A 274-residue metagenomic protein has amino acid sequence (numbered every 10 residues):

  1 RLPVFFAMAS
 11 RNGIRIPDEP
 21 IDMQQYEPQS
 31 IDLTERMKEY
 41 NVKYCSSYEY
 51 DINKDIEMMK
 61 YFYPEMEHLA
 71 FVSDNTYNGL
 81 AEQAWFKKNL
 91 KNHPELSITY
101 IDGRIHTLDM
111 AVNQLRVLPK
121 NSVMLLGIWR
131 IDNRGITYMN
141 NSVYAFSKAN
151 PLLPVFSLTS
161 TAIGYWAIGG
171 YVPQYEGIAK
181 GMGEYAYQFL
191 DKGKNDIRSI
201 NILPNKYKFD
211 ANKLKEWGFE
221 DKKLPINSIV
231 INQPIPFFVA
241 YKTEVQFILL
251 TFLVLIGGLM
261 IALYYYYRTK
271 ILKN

Functional and structural regions predicted by a protein language model:
L2-S10, V155-T159: Short beta-strand elements of ligand-binding domains
A7-S10, S47-E49, V72-T76, G103-R104 (+1 more regions): Structural motif
N12-P17, Q24-R36, Y44-M66, Q174-D191: Hydrophobic alpha-helical segments within soluble ligand-binding/sensing domains
D22-Q29, V42, E67-A70, G79-D102 (+2 more regions): Alpha-helical transmembrane segments of multi-pass integral membrane proteins
E35-L90, S199-N212: An alpha-beta-alpha
C45-S46, W85-K88, L96-I197: Membrane-proximal low-complexity regions enriched in glycine and acidic/polar residues
Q188-L250: Hinge/cleft segment of the Venus flytrap/periplasmic-binding protein
P234-K273: Alpha-helical transmembrane signal-anchor helices
